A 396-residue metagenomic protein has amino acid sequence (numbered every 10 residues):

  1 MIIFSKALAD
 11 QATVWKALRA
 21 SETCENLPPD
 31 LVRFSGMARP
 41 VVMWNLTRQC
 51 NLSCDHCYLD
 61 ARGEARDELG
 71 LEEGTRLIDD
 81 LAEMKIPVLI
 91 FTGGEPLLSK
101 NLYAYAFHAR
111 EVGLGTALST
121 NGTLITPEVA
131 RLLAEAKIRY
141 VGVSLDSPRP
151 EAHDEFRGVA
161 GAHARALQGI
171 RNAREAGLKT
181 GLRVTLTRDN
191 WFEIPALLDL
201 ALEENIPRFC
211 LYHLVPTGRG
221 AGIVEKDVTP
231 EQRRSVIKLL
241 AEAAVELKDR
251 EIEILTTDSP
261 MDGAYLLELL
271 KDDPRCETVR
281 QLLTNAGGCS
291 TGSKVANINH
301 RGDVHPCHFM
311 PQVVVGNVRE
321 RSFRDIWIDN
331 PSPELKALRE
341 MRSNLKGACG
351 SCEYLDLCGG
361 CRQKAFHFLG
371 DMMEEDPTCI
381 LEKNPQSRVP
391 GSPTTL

Functional and structural regions predicted by a protein language model:
M1-A61, D79-A82, F323: N-terminal pre-core extensions flanking Radical SAM catalytic domains
C57-G63, E353-L357: Detector for the c-type heme attachment site
E68-T92, L98-P230: Radical SAM/AdoMet-radical enzyme domain recognition
L81-G93, A337-M341, E375-L396: Short Fe-S-cluster ligation motifs
E231-T278, D303-G359: C-terminal accessory region of radical SAM enzymes
C289-S293: Short, small/polar residue-rich loop motifs at catalytic or cofactor-binding pockets
I298-N299: Short, acidic, Ser/Thr-enriched surface-loop or helix-capping motifs
S343-R388: Cysteine-cluster motifs in flexible loop/terminal segments that predominantly coordinate metals
